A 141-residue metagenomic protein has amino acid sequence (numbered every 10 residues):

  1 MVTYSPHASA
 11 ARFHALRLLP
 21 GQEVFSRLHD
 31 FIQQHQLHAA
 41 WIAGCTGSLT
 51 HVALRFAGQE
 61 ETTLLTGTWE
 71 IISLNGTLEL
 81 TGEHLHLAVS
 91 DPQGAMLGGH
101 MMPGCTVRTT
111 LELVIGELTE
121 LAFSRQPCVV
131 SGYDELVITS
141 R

Functional and structural regions predicted by a protein language model:
M1-H84, D91, A95-R141: N-terminal intrinsically disordered, cationic/polar leader segments that include organellar targeting peptides
